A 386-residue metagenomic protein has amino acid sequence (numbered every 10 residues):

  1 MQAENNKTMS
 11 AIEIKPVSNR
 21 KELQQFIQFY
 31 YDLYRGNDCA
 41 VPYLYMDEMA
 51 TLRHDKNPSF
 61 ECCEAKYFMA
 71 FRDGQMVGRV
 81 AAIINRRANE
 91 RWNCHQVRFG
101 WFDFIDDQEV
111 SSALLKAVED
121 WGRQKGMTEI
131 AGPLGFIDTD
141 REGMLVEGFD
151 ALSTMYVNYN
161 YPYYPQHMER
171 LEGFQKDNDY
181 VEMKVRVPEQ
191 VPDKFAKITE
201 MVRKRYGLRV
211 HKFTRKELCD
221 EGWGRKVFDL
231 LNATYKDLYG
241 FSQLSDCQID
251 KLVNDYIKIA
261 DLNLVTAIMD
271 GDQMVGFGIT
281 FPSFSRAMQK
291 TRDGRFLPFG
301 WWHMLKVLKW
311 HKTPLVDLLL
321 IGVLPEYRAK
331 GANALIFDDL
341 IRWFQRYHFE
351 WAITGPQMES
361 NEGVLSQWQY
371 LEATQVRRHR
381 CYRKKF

Functional and structural regions predicted by a protein language model:
M1-C39: Generic start-of-chain signal for non-secretory N-termini
A3, K7, A11-I12, N158-Y239: Acyltransferase donor/substrate-recognition loop-hinge adjacent to the catalytic core
Y30-R72, V80-E90, F213-I321: A conserved beta-strand-loop-helix scaffold within acyl/acetyltransferase catalytic domains
N89-G173, R292-Y370: Acyl-donor binding region in acyl/amide transferases
Y370-C381: A structural motif corresponding to the C-terminal lobe/cap of the Radical SAM core domain
K384: Catalytic core of tubulin tyrosine ligase-like
